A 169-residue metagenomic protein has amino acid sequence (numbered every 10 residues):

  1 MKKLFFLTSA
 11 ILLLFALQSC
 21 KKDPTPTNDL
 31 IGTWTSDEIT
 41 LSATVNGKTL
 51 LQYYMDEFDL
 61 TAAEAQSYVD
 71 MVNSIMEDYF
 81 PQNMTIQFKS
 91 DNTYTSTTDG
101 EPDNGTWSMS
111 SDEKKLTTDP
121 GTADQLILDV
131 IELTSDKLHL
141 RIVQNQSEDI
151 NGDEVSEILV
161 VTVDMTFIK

Functional and structural regions predicted by a protein language model:
M1-L4, K21: Positively charged n-region of N-terminal signal peptides that target proteins for export
F5-L12: Sec-dependent signal peptide hydrophobic core
F15-S19: C-terminal motif of bacterial Sec signal peptides marking the signal peptidase cleavage site
K21-K169: Lipid interaction determinants
